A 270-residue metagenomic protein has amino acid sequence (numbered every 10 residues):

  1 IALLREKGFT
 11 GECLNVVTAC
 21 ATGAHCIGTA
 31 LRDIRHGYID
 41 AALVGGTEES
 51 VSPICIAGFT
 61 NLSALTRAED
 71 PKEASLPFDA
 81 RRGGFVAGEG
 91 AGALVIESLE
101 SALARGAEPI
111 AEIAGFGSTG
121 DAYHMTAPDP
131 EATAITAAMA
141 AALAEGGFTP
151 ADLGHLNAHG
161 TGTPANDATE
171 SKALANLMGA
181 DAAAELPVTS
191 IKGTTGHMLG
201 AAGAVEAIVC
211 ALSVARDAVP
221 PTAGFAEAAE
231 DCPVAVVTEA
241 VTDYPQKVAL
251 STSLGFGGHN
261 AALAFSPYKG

Functional and structural regions predicted by a protein language model:
I1-T29, Y38, N61-V86, L174-G203: Conserved catalytic cysteine-centered active-site region of acyl-thioester-dependent Claisen-condensing enzymes
L4-G8, C13-E48, V86-A107, M198-V219 (+1 more regions): Active-site-proximal alpha-helical scaffold in enzymes
R5, L94-S98, A144, N166 (+3 more regions): Short beta-strand-to-turn element immediately C-terminal to the catalytic PLP-Schiff-base lysine in fold type I
C13-T18, I39-T47, E108-F116, A151-A158 (+3 more regions): Beta-strand segments within the central parallel beta-sheet cores of soluble alpha/beta enzyme folds
G23, A30, F59, V95 (+5 more regions): Conserved small-residue
E49-S75, A93, G117-A137, T161-N176 (+2 more regions): Active-site-adjacent elements of ketosynthase-type condensing enzymes
D70-G146, G154-H155, G270: Condensing-enzyme catalytic core mediating Claisen C-C bond formation in acyl metabolism
G146-D152, D181-A184, C232-G270: Flexible, low-complexity linker/loop segments at domain and module junctions
